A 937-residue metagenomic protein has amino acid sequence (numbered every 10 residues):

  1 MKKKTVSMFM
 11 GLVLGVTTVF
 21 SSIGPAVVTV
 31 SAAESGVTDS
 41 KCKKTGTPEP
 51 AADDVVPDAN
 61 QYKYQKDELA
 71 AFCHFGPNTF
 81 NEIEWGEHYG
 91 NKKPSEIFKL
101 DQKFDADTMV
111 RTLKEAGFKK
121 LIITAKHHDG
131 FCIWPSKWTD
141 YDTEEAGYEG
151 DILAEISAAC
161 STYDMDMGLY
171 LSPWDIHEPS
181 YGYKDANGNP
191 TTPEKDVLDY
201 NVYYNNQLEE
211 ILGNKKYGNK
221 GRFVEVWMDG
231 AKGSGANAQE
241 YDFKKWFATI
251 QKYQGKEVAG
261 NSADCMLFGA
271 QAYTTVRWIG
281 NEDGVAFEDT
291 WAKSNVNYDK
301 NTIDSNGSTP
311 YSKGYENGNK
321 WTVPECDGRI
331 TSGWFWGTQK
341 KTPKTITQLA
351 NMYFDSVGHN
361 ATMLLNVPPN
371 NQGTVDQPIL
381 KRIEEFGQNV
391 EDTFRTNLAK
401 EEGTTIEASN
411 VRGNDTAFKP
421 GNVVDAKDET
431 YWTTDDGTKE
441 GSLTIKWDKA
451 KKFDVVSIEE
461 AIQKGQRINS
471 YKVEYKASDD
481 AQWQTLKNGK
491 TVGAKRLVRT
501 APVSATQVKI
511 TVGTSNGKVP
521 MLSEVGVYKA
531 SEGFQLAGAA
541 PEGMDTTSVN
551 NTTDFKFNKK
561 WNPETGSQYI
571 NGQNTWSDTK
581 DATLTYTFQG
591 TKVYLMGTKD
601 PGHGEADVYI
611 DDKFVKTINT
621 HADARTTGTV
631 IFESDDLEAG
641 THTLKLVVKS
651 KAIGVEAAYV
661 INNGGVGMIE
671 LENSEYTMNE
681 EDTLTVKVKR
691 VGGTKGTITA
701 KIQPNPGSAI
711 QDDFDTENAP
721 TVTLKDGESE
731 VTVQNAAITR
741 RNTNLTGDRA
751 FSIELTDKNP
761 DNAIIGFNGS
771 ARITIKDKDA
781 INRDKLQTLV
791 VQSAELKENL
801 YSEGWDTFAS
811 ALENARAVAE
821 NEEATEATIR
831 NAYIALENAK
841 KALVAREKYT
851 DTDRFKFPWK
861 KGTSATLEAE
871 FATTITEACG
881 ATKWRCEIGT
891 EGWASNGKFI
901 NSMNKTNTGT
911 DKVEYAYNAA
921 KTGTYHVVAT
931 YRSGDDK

Functional and structural regions predicted by a protein language model:
V19-S35: Sec-dependent signal peptide cleavage junction
G36-K427, Y431-G437, T444, S457-E459 (+5 more regions): Mature catalytic domains of secreted/periplasmic carbohydrate-active enzymes
T393, D425-L536, T583-T587, M596 (+1 more regions): Aromatic, loop-rich ligand-recognition surfaces of beta-strand-rich domains
Q466-S478, P601-F614, K937: Short, surface-exposed beta-strand/strand-loop-strand elements in extracellular ectodomains
G517-A530, K651-I661, I698-A700, R749-F751: Edge beta-strands of jelly-roll/beta-sandwich modules across compartments, strongly enriched in secreted/luminal
E532-G665, P858-E914, A920, S933: Glycan-recognition surfaces in beta-rich domains, encompassing non-catalytic CBMs and lectin-like receptor-binding
G665-I781: Short boundary segments that mark the start of a structured unit
D779-P858: Beta-rich interaction/scaffold domains
